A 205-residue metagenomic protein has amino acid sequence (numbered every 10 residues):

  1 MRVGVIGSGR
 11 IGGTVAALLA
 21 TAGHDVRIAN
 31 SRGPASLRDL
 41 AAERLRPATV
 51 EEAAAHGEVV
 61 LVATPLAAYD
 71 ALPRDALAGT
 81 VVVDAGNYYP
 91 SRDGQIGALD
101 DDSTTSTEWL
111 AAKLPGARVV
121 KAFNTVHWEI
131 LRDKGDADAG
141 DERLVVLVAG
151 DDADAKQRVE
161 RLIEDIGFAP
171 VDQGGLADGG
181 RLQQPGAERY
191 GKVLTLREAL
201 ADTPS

Functional and structural regions predicted by a protein language model:
M1-D39: NAD(P)+-binding Rossmann beta1-loop-alpha1 motif at the extreme N-terminus of oxidoreductases
A22, H56, I166: Conserved dinucleotide-binding and phosphotransfer motif residues
G23-D25, L45, F168: Short phosphate-binding/catalytic loops that engage adenosine nucleotides
R44-G94: Rossmann-like NAD(P)-binding element
R74-G79, K113-L114, D138-G140: Short, conserved loop/helix-junction motifs that constitute active-site signature segments in enzyme catalytic cores
G86-A137: Rossmann-fold NAD(P)-binding glycine/threonine-rich loop
D141-S205: Active-site-lining helix/loop region of Rossmann-like oxidoreductase modules
